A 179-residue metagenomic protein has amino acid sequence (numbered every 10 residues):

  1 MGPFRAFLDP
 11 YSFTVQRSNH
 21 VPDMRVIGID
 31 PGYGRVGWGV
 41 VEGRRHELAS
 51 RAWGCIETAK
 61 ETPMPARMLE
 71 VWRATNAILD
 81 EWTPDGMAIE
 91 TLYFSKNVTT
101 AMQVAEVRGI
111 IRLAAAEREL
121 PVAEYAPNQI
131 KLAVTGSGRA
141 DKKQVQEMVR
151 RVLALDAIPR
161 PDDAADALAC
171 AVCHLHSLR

Functional and structural regions predicted by a protein language model:
P3-R179: Phosphate- and other anionic-substrate recognition elements at nucleic-acid/protein interfaces
